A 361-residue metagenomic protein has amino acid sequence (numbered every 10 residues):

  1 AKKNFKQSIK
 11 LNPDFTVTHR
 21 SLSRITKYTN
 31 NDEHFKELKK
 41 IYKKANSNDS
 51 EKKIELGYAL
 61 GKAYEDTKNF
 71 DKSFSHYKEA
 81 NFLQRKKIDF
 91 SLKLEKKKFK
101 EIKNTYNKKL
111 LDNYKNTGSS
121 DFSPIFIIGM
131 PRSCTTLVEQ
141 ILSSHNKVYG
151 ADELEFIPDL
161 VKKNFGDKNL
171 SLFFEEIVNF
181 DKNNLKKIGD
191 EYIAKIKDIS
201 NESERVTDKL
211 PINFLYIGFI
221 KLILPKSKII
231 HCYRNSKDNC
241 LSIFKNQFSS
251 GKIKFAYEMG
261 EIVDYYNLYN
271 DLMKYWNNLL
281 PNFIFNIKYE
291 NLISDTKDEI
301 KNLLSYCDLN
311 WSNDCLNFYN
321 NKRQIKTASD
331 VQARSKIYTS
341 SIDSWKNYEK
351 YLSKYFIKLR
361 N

Functional and structural regions predicted by a protein language model:
K3, I9-L11: A "functional boundary" signal
S8, H19-S23, K36-D49, G57-I125 (+4 more regions): PAPS-dependent sulfotransferases, especially Golgi type II membrane carbohydrate sulfotransferases
K27-K36: Helix-turn-helix repeat elements of alpha-solenoid scaffolds
T117-L222: Phosphate-binding active sites in nucleotide-utilizing proteins
I125, Y149, K228-I230, F285-I287: Hydrophobic/aromatic beta-strand patches that form the interior of the parallel beta-sheet core in alpha/beta enzyme
E155-I157, R234-N239, L292-S294: Conserved nucleotide-binding/hydrolysis micro-motifs of P-loop NTPases
I220-F244: Conserved phosphate-donor/acceptor-positioning beta-strand/loop module used by diverse small-molecule
